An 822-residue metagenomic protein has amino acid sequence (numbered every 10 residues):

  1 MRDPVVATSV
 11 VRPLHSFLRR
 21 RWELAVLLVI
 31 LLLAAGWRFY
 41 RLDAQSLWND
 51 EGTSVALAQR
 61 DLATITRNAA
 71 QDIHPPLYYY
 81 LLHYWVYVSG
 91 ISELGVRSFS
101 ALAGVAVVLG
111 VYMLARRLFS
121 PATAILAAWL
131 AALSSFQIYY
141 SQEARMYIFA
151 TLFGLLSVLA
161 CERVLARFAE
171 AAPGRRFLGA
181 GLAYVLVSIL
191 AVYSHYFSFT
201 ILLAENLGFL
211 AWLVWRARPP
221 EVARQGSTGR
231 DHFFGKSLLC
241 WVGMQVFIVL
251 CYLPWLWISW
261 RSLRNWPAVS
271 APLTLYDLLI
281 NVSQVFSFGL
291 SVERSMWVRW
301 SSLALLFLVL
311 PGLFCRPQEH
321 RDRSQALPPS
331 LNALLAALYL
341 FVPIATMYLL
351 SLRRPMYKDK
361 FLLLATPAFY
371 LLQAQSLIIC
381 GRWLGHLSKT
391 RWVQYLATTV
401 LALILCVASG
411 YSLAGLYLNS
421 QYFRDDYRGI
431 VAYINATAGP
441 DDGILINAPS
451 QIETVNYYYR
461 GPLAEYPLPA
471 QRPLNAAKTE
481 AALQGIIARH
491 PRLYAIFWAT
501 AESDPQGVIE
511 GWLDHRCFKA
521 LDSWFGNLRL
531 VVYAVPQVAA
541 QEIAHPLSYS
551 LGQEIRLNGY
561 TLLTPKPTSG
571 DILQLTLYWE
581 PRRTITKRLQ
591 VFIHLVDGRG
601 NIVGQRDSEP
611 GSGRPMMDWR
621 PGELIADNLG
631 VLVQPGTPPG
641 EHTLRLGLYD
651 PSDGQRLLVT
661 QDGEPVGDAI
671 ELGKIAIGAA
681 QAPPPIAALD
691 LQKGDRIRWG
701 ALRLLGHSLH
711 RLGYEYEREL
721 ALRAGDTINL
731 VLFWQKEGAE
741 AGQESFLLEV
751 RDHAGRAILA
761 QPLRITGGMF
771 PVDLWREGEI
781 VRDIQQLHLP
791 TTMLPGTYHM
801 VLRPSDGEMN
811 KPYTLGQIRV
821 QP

Functional and structural regions predicted by a protein language model:
M1, M113, M146, K236 (+18 more regions): Detector for methionine-enriched segments
R2-L18: Short, Lys/Arg-rich, polar N-terminal cytosolic tail immediately upstream of the first transmembrane signal-anchor
V10, A432-D441, S450-E453, A464-P822: C-terminal luminal/periplasmic domains and tails of membrane-associated envelope-modifying transferases
P13-P219, G226, D231-A544: Terminal, non-globular segments
